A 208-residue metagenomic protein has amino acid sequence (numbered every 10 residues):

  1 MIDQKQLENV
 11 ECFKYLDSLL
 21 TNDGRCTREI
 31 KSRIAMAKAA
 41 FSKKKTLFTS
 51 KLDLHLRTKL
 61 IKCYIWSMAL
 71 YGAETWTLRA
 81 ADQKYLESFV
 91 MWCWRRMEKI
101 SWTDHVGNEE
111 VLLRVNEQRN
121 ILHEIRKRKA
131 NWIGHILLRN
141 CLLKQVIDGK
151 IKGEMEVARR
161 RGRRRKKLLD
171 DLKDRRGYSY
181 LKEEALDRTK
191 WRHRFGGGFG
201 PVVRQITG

Functional and structural regions predicted by a protein language model:
M1-G208: Short linear motifs embedded in intrinsically disordered, charge-biased segments
